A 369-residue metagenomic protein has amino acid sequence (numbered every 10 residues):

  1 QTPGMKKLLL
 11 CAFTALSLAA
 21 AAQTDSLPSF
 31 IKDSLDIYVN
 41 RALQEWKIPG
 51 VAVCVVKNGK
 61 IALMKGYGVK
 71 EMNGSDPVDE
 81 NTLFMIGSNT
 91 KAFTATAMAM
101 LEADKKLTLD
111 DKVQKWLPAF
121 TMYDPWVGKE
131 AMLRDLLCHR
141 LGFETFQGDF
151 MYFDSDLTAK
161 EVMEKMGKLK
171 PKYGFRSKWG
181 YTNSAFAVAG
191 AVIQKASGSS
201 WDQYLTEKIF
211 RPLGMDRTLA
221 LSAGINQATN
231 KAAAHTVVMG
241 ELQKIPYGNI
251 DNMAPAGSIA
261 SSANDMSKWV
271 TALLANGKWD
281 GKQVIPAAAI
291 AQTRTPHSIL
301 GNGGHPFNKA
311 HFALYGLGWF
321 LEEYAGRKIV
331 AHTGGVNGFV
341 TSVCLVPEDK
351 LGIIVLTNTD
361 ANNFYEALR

Functional and structural regions predicted by a protein language model:
Q1-S26: Bacterial Sec-dependent N-terminal signal peptides
K6-K7, K57, K91: A general lysine-centric signal
A12-T14, T82, M253: Residue-level detector of alpha-helix boundary/anchor positions
A19-A20, D104, Y123, A275: Residues in and immediately flanking transmembrane alpha helices
Q23-K65, Q194-E207, R211, P246-R369: Catalytic loop of the DD-peptidase/beta-lactamase superfamily, centered on the K-T-G motif and neighboring
F30, N40, E45, V69-N183 (+4 more regions): Active-site-proximal loop and beta-strand segments within enzyme catalytic domains
A92-A97, A187-A191, K268: Short amphipathic alpha-helical face segments that pack within enzyme cores and frequently flank/anchor catalytic
V162, A185-A189, L205, D265: Internal, well-ordered alpha-helical segments in soluble enzyme and binding-protein domains
